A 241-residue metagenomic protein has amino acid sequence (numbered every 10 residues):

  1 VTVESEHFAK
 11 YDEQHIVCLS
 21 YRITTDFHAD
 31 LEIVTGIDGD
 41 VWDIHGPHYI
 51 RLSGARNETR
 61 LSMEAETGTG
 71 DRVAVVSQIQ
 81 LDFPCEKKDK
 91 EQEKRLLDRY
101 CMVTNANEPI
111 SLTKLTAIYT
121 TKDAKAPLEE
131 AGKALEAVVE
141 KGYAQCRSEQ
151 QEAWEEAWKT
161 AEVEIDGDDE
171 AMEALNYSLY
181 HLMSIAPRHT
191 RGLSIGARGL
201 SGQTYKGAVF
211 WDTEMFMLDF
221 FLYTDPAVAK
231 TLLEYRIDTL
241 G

Functional and structural regions predicted by a protein language model:
V1-Y205: Acidic/polar, glycine-enriched structural segments that form the non-catalytic walls/loops of the carbohydrate-binding
D168-Y177, E214-G241: Carboxylate/His-rich catalytic cores and anion/metal-binding grooves
A186, R191-F221, Y235, G241: Long, K/E/R/D-enriched contiguous segments that form extended
